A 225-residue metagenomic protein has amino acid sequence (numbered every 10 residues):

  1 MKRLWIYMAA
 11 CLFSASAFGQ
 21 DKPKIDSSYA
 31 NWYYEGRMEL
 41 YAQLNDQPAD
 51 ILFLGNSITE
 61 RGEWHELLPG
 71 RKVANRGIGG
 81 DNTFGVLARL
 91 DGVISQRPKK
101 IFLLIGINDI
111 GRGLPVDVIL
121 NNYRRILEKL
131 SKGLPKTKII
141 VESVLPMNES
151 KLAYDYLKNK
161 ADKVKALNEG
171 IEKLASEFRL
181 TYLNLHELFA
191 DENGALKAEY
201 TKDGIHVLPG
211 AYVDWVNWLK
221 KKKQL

Functional and structural regions predicted by a protein language model:
M1-L52, W64: N-terminal secretory targeting modules
K24-S28, G70-T83, G111, G204: Acidic/histidine-rich helix-loop elements that form or flank divalent-metal/phosphate-binding sites at the catalytic
L44-Q47, L67-L68, S95-Q96, K132-G133 (+1 more regions): Extracellular/periplasmic catalytic domains that process cell-envelope and extracellular macromolecules
F53-L54, T59-K72, T83-N121, I140 (+1 more regions): Oxyanion-hole/transition-state-stabilizing segment in secreted/luminal serine hydrolases and related acyltransferases
G77-I78, I105-I110, L188: Cell-envelope and extracellular/periplasmic
V116-I126, V164-L167: Charged helix-capping and loop-helix junction motifs
L134-K138: A short helix->loop->beta-strand "cap" motif at the edges of active sites that frequently abuts
P146-L225: Catalytic His-Asp segment of secreted/periplasmic serine-dependent ester chemistry enzymes
